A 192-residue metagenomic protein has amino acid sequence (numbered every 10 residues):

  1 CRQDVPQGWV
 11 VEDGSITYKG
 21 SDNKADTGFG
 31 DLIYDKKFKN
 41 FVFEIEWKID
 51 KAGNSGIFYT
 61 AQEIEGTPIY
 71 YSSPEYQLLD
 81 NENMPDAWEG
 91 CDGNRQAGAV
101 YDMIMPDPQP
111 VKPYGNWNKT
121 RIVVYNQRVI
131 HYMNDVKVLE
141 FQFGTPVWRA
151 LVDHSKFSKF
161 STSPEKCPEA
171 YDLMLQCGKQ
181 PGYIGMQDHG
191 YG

Functional and structural regions predicted by a protein language model:
C1-G192: Carbohydrate-interacting regions of secretory-pathway proteins
